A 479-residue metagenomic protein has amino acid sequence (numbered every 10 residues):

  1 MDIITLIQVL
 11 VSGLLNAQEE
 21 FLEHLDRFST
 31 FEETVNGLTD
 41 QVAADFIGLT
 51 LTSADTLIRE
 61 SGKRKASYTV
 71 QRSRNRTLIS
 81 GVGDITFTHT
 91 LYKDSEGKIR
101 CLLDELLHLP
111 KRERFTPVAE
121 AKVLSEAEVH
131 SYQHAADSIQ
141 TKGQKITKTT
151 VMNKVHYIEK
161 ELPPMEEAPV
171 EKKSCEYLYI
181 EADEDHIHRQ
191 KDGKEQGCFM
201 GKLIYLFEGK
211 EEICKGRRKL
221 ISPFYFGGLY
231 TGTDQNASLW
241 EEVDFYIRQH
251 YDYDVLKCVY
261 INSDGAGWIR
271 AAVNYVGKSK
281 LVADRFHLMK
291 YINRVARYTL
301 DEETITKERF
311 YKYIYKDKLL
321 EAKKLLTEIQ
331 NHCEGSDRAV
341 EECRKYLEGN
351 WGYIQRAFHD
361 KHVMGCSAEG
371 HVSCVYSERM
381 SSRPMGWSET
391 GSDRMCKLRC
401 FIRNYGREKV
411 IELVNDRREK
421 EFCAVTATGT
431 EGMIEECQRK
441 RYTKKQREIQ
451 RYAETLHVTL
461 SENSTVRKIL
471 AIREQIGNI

Functional and structural regions predicted by a protein language model:
M1-G48, T52, L91-I479: Catalytic center-proximal scaffold of phosphoryl-transfer enzymes
T56-R112: An N-terminal low-complexity regulatory-tail signal and nearby short nucleic-acid-interaction modules
